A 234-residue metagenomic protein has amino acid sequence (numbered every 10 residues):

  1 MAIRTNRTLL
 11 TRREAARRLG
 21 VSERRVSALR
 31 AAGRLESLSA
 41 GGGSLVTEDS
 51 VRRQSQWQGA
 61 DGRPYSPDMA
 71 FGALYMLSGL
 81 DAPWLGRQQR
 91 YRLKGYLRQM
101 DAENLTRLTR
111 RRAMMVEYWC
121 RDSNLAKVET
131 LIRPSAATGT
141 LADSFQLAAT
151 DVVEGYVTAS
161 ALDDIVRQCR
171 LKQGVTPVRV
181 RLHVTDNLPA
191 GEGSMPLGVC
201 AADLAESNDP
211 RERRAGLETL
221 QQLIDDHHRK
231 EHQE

Functional and structural regions predicted by a protein language model:
M1-L29: Polyanion-binding surface elements
A2, R53, G62-P64, D163-Q173: Non-transmembrane "mature" sequence context
R7-L9, G41-L45, V152: A generic structural signal for beta-strand entry/edge sites
G33: Glycine-centered, phosphate/nucleic-acid-interacting loop/turn motifs that mediate DNA/RNA or nucleotide
E36-Q58: Short helix-start
V51-G86: A short, Lys/Arg-enriched interface patch at domain edges and termini
S78, A82-P83, Q88-N104: Long, leucine/valine-rich, helix-dominated scaffolding and oligomerization segments
R98-E234: Phosphate-handling catalytic interfaces
